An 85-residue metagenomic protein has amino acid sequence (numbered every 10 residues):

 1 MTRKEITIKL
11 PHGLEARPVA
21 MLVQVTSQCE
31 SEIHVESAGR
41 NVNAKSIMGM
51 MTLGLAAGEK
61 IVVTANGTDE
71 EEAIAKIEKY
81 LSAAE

Functional and structural regions predicted by a protein language model:
M1-E5, K60-V62: Intrinsic-disorder/low-complexity, polar/charged segments enriched in Ser/Thr/Lys/Arg/Asp/Glu/Gln
M1-T2, T26-S31, I74: Generic detector of short, locally flexible boundary/turn motifs and exposed helical patches
T7-M48, T52-A57: Compact, glycine-rich, soluble single-domain proteins
M51-E85: C-terminal structural segments of small proteins and small subunits
